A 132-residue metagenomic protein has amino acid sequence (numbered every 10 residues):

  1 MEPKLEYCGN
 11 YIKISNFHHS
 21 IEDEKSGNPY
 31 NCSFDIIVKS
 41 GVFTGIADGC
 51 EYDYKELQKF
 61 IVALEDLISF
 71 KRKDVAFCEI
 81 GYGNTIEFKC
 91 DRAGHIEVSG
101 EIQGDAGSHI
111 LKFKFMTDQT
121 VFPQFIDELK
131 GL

Functional and structural regions predicted by a protein language model:
M1-V42, A47-C50, P123-I126, L132: Charged, alpha-helix-forming regions
S26-D35, N84-D105: Intrinsic, low-complexity N-terminal interaction/targeting segments
F43-Y52, G107-F113: A cross-kingdom feature marking solvent-exposed beta-strand/loop segments within repeated, beta-rich binding/scaffold
Y52-K59, T117, V121: Short amphipathic alpha-helical segments
L57-L64, F125, L129: Short, structured motif recognition centered on aromatic/hydrophobic residues
D66-R72, A106-S108: Short loop/beta submotifs within extracellular cysteine-rich repeat domains
S69-D91: Mid-chain, well-packed structural core segment of small domains
D105-L132: Mixed-charge, glycine-accented linear interaction segment located at domain edges/termini
